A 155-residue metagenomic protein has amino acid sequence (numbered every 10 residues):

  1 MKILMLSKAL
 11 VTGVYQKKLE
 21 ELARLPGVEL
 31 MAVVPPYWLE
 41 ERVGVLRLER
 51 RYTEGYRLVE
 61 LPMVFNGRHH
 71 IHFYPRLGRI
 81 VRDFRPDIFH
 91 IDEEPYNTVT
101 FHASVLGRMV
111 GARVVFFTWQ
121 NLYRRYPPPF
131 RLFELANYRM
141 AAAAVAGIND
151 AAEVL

Functional and structural regions predicted by a protein language model:
M1-E60, F84, A112: N-terminal subdomain of nucleotide-sugar transferases
L4-S7, I88-I91, F116: Short catalytic-loop micro-motif centered on adjacent basic/acidic residues
K8-T12, P95-T98, V110-F130, M140-A143 (+1 more regions): A short, histidine- and acid-enriched strand-loop-helix "catalytic/donor-clamping" loop that lines the nucleotide-sugar
A23-L25, G107-R108, Y138-R139: Short, conserved loop/helix-junction motifs that constitute active-site signature segments in enzyme catalytic cores
P36, V64, E94, Q120-N121: Short beta-to-alpha linker loops that shape the active-site pocket of alpha/beta-hydrolase fold enzymes
V59-V105, M109, P128-A136: An amphipathic, basic-hydrophobic alpha-helix
A152-L155: Helix-loop-beta element that forms the nucleotide-linked donor phosphate-binding surface in glycosyltransferases
